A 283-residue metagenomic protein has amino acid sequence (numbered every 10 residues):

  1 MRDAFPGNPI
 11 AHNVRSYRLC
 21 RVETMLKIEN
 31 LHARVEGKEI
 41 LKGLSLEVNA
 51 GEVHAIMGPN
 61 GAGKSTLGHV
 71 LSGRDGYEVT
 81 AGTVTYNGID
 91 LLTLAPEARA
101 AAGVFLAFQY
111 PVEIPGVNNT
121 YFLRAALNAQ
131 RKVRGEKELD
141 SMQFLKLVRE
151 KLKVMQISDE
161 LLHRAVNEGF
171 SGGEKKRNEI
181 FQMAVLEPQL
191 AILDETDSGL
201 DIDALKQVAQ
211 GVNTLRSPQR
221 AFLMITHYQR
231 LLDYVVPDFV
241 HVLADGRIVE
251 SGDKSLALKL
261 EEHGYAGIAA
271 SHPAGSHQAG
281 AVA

Functional and structural regions predicted by a protein language model:
L26-I28, L41: Conserved structural motif at the start of ABC-family nucleotide-binding domains
M57-P59: The feature captures the beta-strand-to-loop junction immediately N-terminal to the Walker
T83-R99, N167: ABC ATPase NBD Q-loop/coupling interface
V112-Q189: ABC-family P-loop ATPase nucleotide-binding domains
I192-T196, D203: Walker B catalytic motif
L205-P218: Helical segment within the ABC ATPase nucleotide-binding domain
F239, L243, R247-A270: Conserved beta-strand-loop-alpha-helix hinge in the C-terminal portion of ABC ATPase nucleotide-binding domains
